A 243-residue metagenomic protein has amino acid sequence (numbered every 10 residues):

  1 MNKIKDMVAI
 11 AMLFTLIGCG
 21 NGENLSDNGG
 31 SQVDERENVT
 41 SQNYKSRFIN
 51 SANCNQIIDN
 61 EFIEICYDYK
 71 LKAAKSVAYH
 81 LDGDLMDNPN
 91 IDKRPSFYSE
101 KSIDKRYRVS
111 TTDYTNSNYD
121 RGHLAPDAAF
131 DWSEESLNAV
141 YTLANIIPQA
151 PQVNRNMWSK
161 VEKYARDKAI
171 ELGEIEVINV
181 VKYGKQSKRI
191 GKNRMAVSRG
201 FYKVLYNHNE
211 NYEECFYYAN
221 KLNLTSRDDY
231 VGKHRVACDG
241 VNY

Functional and structural regions predicted by a protein language model:
M1-V8: Bacterial N-terminal signal peptides that target proteins for export
D6, F14-Y243: Domain-level detector for secreted/extracellular nuclease and nuclease-toxin modules, and for the ENPP-like C-terminal
